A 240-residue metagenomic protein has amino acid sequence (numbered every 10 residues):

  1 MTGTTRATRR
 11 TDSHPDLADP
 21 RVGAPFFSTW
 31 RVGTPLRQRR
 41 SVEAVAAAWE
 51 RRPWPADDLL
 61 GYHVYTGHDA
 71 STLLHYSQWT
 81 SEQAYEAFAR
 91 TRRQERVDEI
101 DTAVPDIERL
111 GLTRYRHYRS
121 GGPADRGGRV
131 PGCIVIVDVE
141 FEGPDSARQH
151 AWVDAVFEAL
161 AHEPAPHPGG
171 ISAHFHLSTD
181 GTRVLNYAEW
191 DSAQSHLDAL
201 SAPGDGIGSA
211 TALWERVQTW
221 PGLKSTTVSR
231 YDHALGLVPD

Functional and structural regions predicted by a protein language model:
M1-Y76, T80-D240: Short S/T/G/P-rich N-terminal loop/turn motif that feeds into the first structured element of a domain
